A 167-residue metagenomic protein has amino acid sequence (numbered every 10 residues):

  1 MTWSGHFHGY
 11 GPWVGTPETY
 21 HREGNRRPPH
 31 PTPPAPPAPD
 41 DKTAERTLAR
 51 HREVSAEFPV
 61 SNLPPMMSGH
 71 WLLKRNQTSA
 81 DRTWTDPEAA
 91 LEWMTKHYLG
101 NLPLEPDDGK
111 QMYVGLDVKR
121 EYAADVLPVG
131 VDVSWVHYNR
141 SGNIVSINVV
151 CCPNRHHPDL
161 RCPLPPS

Functional and structural regions predicted by a protein language model:
M1-T78: Short aromatic-glycine-(Arg/Gly/Cys) micro-motifs in beta-strand/loop hairpins
S4-G15, D81-T83, S134-H137, N143-C151: Ordered hydrophobic segments in well-structured contexts
N25-P28, L99, L164-S167: Short intrinsically disordered coil segments
P36-P37, K110-M112: Short, surface-exposed, polar/charged, turn-prone segments marking secondary-structure boundaries
P59, Y98, P128-G130: Short, flexible coil/linker elements and helix-boundary hinge sites characteristic of intrinsically disordered
R75-A89: A short, exposed loop/beta-hairpin motif centered on an aromatic-Gly-Thr core
T85-D107: A short, charged, amphipathic alpha-helix used as a generic interaction element across diverse proteins
D107, Y113-S167: Acidic, proline/glycine-rich low-complexity IDRs
